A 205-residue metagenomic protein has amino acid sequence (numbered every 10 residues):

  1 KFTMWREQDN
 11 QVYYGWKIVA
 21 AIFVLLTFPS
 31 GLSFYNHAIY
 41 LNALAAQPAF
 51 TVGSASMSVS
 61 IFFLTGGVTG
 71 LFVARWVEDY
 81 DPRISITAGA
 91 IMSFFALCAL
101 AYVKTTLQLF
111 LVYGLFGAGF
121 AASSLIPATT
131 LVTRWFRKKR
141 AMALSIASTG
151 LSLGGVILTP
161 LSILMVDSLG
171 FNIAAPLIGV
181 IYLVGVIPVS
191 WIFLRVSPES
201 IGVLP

Functional and structural regions predicted by a protein language model:
K1-L25: Cytosolic juxtamembrane N-terminal segment immediately preceding the first transmembrane helix of multi-pass
K17-V52, T69-V73, T159: Extracytoplasmic
T27, A96, L107-S123: Hydrophobic core of transmembrane alpha-helices in multi-pass small-molecule transporters, especially MFS/SLC-type
L44, A122-F136: Intracellular juxtamembrane helix-capping segments at the cytosolic ends of symmetry-related transmembrane helices
F62-G67, S152-L153: Short hydrophobic/small-residue motifs within alpha-helical transmembrane segments of multi-pass transporter-like
V68-L107: Conserved MFS/SLC helix-loop-helix module at the cytosolic interface between two early adjacent transmembrane helices
A90, F94-L97, V112-Y113, G179 (+1 more regions): A generic transmembrane-helix signature of 12-TM secondary carrier transporters
I146-A147, L151-P198: Helix-loop-helix hairpin linking two adjacent transmembrane segments in secondary transporters
